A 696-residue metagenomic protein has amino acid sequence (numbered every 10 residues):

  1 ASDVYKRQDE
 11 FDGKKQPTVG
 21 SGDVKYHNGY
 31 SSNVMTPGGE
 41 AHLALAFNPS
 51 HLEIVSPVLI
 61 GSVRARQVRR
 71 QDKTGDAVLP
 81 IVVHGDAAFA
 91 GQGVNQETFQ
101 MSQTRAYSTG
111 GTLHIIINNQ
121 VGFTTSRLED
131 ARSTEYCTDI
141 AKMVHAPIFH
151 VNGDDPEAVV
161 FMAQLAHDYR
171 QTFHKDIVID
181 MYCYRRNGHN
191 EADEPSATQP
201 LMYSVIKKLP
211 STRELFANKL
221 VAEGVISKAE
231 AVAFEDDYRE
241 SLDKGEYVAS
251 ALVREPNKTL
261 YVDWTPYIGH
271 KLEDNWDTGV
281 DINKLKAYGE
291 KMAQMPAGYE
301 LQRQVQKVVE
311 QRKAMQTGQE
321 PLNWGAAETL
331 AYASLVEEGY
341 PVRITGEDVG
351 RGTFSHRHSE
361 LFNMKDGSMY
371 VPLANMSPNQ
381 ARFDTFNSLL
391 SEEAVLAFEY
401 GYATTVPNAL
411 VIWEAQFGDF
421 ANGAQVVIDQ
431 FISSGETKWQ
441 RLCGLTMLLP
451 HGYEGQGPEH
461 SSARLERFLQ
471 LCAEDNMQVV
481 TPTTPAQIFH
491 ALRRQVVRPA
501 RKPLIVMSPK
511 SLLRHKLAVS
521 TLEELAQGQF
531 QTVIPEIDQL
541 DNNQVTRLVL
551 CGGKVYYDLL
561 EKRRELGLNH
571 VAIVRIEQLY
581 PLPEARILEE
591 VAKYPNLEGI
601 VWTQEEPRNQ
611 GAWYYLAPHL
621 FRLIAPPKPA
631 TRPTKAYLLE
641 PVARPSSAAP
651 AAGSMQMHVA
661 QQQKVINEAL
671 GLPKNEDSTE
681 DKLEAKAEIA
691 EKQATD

Functional and structural regions predicted by a protein language model:
A1-Y5: Short, small-residue-biased leader/transition segments that mark boundaries at the very start of proteins
K6-P80: Core mixed alpha/beta domains of very large multi-subunit molecular machines
P37-S50, D76-G85, N95, V121-T125 (+12 more regions): Glycine- and acidic
S50-I140, P147-H174, L322-S334, R343 (+3 more regions): Thiamine diphosphate
P57-V68, E97-R105, I115-Q120, I140-V144 (+25 more regions): Generic, well-ordered alpha-helical scaffold segments in large soluble proteins
T109-K228, A233, R441, G452-F468 (+2 more regions): Thiamine diphosphate
I117-Q120, V178-S196, A233-S241, L252-G269 (+7 more regions): A glycine-rich phosphate-binding loop feature that marks nucleotide/adenosyl-phosphate handling sites
T212-R213, E223, S227-V342: Hard-cation-handling environments
